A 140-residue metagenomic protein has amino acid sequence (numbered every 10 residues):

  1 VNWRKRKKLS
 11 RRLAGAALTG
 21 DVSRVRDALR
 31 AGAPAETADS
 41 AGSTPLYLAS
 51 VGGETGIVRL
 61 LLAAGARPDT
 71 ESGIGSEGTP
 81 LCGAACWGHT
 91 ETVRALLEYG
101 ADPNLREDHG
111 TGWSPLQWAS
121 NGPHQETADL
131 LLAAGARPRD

Functional and structural regions predicted by a protein language model:
V1-A31, S40: Intrinsically disordered, low-complexity regulatory segments in ankyrin-centric signaling systems
V1-R12, N121, Q125-D140: Ankyrin-repeat-protein effector appendages
R6-G15, A38-T44, E71-P80, R106-S114: Ankyrin-repeat boundary/"N-cap" motif
G15-G20, L48-E54, G83-H89, W118-H124: Ankyrin repeat A-helix N-terminal signature
R24, G56-I57, E91-T92, E126-T127: Conserved ankyrin/ankyrin-like repeat signature
R26-P34, R59-R67, R94-D102, L130-R137: Ankyrin repeat domain, specifically the short helix-to-loop turn at the C-terminus of the second helix of each repeat
R67-E91: A generic tandem-repeat structural signature
A101-Q125, R139-D140: A short, hydrophobic/aromatic-rich structural module that often spans a beta strand with its adjoining loop
